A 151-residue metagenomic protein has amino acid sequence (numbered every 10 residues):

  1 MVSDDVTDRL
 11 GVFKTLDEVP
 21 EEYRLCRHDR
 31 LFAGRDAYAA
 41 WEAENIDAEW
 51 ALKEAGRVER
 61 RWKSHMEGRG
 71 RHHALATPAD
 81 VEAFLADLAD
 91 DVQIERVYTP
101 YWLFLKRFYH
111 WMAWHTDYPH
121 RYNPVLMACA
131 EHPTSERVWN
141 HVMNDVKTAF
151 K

Functional and structural regions predicted by a protein language model:
M1-N45, G56: N-terminal DNA-binding module of tyrosine recombinases/phage integrases
D36-V142: N-terminal core-binding DNA-recognition domain of tyrosine recombinases/integrases
K147-K151: Intrinsically disordered, low-complexity, charge-dense segments enriched in Lys/Arg and Glu/Asp interspersed
